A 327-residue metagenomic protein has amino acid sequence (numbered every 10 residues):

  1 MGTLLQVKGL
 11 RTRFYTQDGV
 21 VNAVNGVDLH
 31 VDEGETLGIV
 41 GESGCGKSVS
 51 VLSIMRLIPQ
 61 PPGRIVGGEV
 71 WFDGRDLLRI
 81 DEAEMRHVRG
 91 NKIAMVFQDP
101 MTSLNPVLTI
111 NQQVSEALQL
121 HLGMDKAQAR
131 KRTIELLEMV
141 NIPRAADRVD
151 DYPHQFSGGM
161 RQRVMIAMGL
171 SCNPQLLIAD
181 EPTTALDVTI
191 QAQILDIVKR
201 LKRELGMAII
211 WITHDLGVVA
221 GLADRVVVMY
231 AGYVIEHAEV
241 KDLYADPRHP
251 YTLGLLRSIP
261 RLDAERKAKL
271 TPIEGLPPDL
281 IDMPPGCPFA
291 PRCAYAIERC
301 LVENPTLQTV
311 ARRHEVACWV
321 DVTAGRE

Functional and structural regions predicted by a protein language model:
E42, I178-P182, L186-A268: P-loop NTP-binding/switch modules centered on Walker-like glycine-rich loops
G63, L77-A94, L120, D242-P247 (+1 more regions): ABC ATPase NBD coupling module
I65-D76: Conserved ABC transporter NBD signature motif
P143-D147, H237-E327: Short catalytic/signature loops enriched in Gly
D151-F156, M160: Conserved ABC ATPase signature
S171-Q175: A short, proline-enriched helix->beta-strand linker immediately N-terminal to the Walker B motif in ABC-type P-loop
